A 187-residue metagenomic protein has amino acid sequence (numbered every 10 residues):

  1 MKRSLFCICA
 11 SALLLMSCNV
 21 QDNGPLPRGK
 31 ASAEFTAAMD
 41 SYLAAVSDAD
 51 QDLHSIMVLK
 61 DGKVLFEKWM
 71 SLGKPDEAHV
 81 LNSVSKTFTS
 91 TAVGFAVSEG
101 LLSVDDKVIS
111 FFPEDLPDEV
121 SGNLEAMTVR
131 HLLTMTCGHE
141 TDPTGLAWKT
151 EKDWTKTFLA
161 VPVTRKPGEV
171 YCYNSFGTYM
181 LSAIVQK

Functional and structural regions predicted by a protein language model:
K2-I8: Sec-dependent signal peptide recognition, specifically the positively charged N-region followed immediately by
L15-S17: C-terminal motif of bacterial Sec signal peptides marking the signal peptidase cleavage site
N19-N23: Bacterial lipoprotein signal-peptidase II cleavage site
S32-V46: Short, basic/aromatic recognition patches
L43-G73: A short, well-structured edge-of-sheet supersecondary motif
G62, H79-D105, L132, L181-Q186: Active-site SXXK
P75, D142-K187: Catalytic-site signature segments of enzymes, centered on catalytic residues
V80, E99-C137, A160, K187: Active-site helix/loop module of the DD-peptidase/beta-lactamase fold, centered on the serine-lysine SxxK catalytic
